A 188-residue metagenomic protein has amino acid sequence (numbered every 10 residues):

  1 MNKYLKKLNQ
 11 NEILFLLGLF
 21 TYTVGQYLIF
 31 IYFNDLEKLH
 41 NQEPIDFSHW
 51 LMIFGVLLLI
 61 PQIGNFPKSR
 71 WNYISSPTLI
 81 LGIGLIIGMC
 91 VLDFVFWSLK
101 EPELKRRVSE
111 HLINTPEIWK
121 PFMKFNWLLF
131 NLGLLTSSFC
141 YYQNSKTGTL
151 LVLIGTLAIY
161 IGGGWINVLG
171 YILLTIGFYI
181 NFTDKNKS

Functional and structural regions predicted by a protein language model:
N2-D46, S188: Transmembrane alpha-helical insertion/packing segments
Y22-I29, G82-G88, V152-G164: Aromatic-anchored segments of alpha-helical transmembrane domains
E43-L59, I118-F130, N167-I172: Alpha-helical transmembrane segments of polytopic membrane proteins
F54-R70: Canonical alpha-helical transmembrane segments
Q62-P67, F139-L150, I154-V168: Membrane-helix boundary connector in multi-pass membrane proteins
F66-I86: Interfacial segments of alpha-helical transmembrane regions
S76-L81, K146-I159, L174-F178: Central hydrophobic cores of alpha-helical transmembrane segments in multi-pass integral membrane proteins
G88-S137: Membrane-proximal helix-loop-helix units in multi-pass membrane proteins
